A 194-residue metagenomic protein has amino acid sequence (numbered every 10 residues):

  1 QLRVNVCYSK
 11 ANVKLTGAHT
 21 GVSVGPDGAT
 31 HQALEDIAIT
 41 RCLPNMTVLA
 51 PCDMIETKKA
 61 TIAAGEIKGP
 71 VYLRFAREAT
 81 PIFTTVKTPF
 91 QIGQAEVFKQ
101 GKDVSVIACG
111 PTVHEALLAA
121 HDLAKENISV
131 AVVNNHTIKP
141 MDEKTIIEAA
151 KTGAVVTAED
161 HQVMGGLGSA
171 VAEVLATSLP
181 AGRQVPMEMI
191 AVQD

Functional and structural regions predicted by a protein language model:
Q1-S105, H114, V130: Conserved thiamine diphosphate
V24-G25, A76-D194: Thiamine diphosphate
